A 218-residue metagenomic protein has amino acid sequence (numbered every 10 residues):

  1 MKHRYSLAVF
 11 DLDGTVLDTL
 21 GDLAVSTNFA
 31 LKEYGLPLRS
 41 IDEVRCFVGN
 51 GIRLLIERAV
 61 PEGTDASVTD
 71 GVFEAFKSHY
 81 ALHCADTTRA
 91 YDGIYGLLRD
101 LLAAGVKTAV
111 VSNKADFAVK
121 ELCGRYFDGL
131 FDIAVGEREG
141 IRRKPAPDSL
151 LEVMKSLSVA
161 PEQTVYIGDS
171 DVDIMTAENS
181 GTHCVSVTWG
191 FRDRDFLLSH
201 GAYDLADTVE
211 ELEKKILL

Functional and structural regions predicted by a protein language model:
M1-C46: Active-site neighborhood of HAD-like aspartate-dependent phosphohydrolases
M1-S6, D42, D116, K120-L218: Asp-based, Mg2+/Mn2+-dependent phosphohydrolase catalytic module
R4, L82-V110, D116-E121, P147: Short, acidic loop-to-helix structural element flanking the phosphoryl-transfer center in phosphate-processing enzymes
V9-D11, V111, I167: Generic enzyme active-site microenvironment
A24, N28, I41, R45 (+5 more regions): An amphipathic alpha-helix signature
A30-L31, G51-D65, L122, V153-M154: Helix-loop "lid/cap" segments that line or gate small-molecule binding pockets
Y34, E57-G96, A104: Metal-dependent phosphoesterase signature
